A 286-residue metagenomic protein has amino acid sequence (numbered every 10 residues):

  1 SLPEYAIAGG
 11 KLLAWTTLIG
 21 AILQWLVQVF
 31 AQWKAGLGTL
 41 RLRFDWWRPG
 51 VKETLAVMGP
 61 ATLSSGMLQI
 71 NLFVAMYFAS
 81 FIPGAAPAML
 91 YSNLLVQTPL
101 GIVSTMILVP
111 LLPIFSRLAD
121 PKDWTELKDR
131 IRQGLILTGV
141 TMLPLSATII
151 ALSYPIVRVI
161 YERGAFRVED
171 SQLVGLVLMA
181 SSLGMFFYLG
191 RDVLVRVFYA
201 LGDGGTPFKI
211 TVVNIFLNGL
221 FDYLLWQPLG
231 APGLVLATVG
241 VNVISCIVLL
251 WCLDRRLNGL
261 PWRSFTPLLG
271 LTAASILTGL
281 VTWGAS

Functional and structural regions predicted by a protein language model:
S1-S286: Membrane-embedded alpha-helical bundles of multi-pass transporters/translocases, especially carrier/permease families
